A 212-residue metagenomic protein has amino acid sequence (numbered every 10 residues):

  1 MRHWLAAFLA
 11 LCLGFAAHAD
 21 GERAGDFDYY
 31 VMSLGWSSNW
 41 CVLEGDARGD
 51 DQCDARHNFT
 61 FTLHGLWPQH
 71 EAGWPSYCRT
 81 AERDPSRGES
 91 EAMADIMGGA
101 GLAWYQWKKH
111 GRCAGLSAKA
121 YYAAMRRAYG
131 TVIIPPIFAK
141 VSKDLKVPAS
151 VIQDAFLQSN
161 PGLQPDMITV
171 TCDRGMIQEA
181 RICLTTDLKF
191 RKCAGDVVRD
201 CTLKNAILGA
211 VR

Functional and structural regions predicted by a protein language model:
M1-H3: Positively charged n-region of N-terminal signal peptides that target proteins for export
A6-G14: Bacterial N-terminal signal peptides
A17-G21: Boundary at the C-terminal end of the N-terminal hydrophobic targeting segment
E22-D51: N-terminal regions that are enriched for targeting/export leaders and immediately downstream pro/stem segments
S33, G45-R212: Domain-level detector of nuclease and nuclease-like folds in predominantly extracellular/periplasmic contexts
